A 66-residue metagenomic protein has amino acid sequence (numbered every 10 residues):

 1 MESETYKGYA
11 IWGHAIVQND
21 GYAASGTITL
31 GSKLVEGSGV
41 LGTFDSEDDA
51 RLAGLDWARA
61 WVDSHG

Functional and structural regions predicted by a protein language model:
M1-A23: Short N-terminal "domain-start" leader segments that mark the transition from disordered tails or signal peptides into
W12, L30, S46, A58: Short, electropositive, low-hydrophobicity segments enriched in small/polar residues
I16-G37: Short aromatic-glycine-(Arg/Gly/Cys) micro-motifs in beta-strand/loop hairpins
V35-E47: A short, exposed loop/beta-hairpin motif centered on an aromatic-Gly-Thr core
D56-G66: Short arginine-rich
